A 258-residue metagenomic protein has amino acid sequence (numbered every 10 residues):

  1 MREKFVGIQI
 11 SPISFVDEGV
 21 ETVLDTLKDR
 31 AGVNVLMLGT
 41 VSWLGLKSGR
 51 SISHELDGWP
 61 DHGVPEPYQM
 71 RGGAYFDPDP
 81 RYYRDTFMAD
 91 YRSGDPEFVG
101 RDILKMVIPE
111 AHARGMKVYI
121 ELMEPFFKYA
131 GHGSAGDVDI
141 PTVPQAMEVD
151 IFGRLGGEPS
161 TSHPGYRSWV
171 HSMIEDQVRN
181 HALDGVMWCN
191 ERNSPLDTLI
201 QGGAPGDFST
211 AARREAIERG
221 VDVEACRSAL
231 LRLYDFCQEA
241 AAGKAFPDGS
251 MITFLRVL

Functional and structural regions predicted by a protein language model:
E3-E18, A74-P109, Y119-H181, P205-A241 (+1 more regions): Active-site-adjacent "subsite" loops/lids of carbohydrate-active enzymes
V6-I10, N34-L38, V118-I120, V186-W188: Hydrophobic faces of well-ordered beta-strands that scaffold small-molecule active sites in alpha/beta enzyme cores
S11-I13, V41-W43, M123-F127, W188-N193: Active-site beta-loop-alpha junctions enriched in small/polar residues
E21-G49, H62-D77, N180-G185: Catalytic domains of carbohydrate-active enzymes, especially glycoside hydrolases
D25-R30, H54, G58-W59, P109-A113: Acidic (Asp/Glu)-rich catalytic clusters
L44-S48, F126-H132, S194-T198: Short catalytic/ligand-binding loop motif for oxyanion handling, primarily in non-cytosolic enzymes, centered on
I52-P67, S209: An active-site metal/cofactor-coordinating segment within enzyme catalytic domains
G243-L258: Long, low-complexity, polar/charged, intrinsically disordered or flexibly structured peripheral segments
